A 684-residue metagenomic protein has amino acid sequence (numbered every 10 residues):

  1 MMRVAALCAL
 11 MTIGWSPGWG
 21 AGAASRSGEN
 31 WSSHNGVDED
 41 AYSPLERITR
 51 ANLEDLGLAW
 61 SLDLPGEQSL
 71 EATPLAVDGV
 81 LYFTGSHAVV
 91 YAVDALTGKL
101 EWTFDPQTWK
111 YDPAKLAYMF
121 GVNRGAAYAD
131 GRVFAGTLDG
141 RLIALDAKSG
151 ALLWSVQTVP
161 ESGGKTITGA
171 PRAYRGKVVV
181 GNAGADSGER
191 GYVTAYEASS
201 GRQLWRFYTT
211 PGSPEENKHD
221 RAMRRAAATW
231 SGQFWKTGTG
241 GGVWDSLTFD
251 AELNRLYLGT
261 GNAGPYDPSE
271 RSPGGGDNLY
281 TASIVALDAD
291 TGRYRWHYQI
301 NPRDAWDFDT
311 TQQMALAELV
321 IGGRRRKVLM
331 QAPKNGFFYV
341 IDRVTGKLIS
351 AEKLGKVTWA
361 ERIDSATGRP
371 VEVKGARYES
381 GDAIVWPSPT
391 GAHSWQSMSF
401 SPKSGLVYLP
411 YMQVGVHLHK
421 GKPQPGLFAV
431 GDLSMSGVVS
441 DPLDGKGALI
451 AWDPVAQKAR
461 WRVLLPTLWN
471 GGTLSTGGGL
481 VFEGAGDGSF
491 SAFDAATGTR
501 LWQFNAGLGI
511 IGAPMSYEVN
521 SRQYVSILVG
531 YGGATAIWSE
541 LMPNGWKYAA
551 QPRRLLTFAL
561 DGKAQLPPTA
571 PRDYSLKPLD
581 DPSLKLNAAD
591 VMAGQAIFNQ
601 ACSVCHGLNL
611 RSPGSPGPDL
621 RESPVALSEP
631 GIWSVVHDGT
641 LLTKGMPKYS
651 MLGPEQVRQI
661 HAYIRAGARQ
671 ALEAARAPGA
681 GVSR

Functional and structural regions predicted by a protein language model:
G22-L58, S213-R224, E372-V373, V438-V439 (+2 more regions): Blade/loop signatures of beta-propeller domains
W31, N35, E67-V89, K115-L142 (+7 more regions): Repeat-blade elements of multi-bladed beta-propeller folds
G36, R343, C605-S612, H637-D638 (+2 more regions): Detector for the c-type heme attachment site
L62-T73, T103-A127, L152-A170, Y208-S246 (+10 more regions): Extracytoplasmic beta-rich repeat domains
G136, D590, Y649-V682: C-terminal capping alpha-helices of c-type cytochrome domains
V180-Y192, S231, L258-N278, Q413-P442 (+1 more regions): Short, conserved, GDST-rich strand-edge loop motifs in beta-rich repeat architectures
R572-I597, S683: Electrostatic cytochrome c docking/interface patches
Q595, G607-L641, G645-K648: Gly/Gly-Pro-rich "capping" loops immediately C-terminal to redox-active cysteine motifs in periplasmic/lumenal
